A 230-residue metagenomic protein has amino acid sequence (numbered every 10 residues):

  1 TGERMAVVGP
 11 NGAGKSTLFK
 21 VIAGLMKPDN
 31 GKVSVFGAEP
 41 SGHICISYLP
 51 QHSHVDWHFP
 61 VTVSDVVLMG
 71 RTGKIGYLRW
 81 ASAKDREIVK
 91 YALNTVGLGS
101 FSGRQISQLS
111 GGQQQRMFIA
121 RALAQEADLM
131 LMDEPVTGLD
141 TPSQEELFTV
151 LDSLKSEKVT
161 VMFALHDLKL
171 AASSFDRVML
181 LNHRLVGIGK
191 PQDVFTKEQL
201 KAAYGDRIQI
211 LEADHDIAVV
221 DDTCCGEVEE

Functional and structural regions predicted by a protein language model:
A23: Helix-to-loop junction immediately C-terminal to a conserved catalytic motif
G31-I46: Conserved ABC transporter NBD signature motif
L68, A83-F101: Conserved ABC ATPase "signature" region
Q105-L109, Q113: Conserved ABC ATPase signature
M130-D133: Catalytic Walker B motif of ABC-type/P-loop ATPase nucleotide-binding domains
L165-H166: H-loop/switch region of ABC-family ATPase nucleotide-binding domains
T196-E198, A202-E230: ABC ATPase nucleotide-binding domains
